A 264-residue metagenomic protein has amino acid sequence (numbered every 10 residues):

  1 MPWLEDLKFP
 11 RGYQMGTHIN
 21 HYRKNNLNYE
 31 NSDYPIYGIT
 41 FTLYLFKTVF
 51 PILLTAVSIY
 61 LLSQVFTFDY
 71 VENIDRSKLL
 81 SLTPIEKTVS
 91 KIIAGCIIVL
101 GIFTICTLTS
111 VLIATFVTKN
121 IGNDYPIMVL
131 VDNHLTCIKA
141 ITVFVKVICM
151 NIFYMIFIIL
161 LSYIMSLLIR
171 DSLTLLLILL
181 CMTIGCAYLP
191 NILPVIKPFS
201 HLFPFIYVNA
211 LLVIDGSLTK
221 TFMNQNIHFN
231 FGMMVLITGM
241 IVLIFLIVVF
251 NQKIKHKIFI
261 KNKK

Functional and structural regions predicted by a protein language model:
M1-N28: Membrane-proximal extracellular/periplasmic loop immediately following the first transmembrane helix
H18-T67, V89-L167, I214-M234: Secretory targeting signals
L62-L80, P84, I92: Transmembrane helix boundary and interhelical loop/hinge segments in multi-pass membrane proteins
I102, C106, S110, A114 (+2 more regions): Structural signal for membrane-spanning alpha-helices in multi-pass inner-membrane proteins, emphasizing helix cores
V111-N123, D171, N191, V195-F199 (+1 more regions): Transmembrane helix-loop junctions in multipass membrane proteins, especially transporters and channels
I164-L168, M223-I227, M233-K264: Junction motif at the cytosolic side of a transmembrane helix
I169-F203: Transmembrane helix segments
I196-T219: Short hydrophobic, aromatic-rich alpha-helical segments embedded in or entering the lipid bilayer of multi-pass
